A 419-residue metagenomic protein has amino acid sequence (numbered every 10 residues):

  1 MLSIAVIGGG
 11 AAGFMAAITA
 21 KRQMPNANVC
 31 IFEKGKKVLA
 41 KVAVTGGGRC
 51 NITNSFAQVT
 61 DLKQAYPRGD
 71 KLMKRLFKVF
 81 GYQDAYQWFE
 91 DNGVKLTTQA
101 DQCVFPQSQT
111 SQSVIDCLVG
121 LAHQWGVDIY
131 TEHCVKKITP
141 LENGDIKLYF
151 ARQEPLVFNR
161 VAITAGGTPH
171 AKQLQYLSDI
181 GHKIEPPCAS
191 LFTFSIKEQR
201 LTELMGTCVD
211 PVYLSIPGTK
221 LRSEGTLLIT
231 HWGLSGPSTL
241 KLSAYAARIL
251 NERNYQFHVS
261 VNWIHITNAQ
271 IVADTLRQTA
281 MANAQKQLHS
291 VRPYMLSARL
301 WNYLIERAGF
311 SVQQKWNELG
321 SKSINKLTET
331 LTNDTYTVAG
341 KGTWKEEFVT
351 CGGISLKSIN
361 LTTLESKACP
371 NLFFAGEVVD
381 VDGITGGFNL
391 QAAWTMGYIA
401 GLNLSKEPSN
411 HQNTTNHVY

Functional and structural regions predicted by a protein language model:
M1-A12: Beta1/beta-strand and adjacent pyrophosphate-binding region of the FAD-binding site in flavoprotein oxidoreductases
A5, K21-G47: Glycine-rich FAD pyrophosphate-binding loop
A5-I7, F32, V135, P155-T168 (+4 more regions): Short hydrophobic core segments
K36-V38, V44, I52, F56-V59 (+3 more regions): An anion/pyrophosphate-binding glycine-rich loop and adjacent beta-alpha core in soluble alpha-beta enzymes
G47-T98: Glycine-rich active-site loop/strand segments that organize a redox cofactor
T131, Y303-D382: A glycine-rich dinucleotide-binding beta-alpha-beta segment and adjacent secondary-structure elements that constitute
T131-G144: A conserved short coil-to-beta-strand element within the FAD-binding core of flavoproteins
T164-Y176, I180, V381-P408: A conserved FAD-binding loop/helix module that cradles the flavin
